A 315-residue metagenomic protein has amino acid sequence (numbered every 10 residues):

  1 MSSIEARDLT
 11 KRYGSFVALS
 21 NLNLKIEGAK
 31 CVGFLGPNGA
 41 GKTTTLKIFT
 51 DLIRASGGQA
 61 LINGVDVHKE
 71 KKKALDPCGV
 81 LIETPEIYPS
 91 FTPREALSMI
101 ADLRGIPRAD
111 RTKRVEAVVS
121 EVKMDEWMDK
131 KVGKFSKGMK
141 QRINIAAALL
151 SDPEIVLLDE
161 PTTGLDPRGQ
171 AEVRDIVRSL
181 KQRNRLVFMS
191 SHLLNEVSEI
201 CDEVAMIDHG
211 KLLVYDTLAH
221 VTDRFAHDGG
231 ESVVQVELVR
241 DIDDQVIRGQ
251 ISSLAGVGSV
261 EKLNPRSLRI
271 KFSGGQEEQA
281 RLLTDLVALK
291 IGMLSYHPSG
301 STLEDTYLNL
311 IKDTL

Functional and structural regions predicted by a protein language model:
S2-A6, K11-V214: ABC transporter nucleotide-binding domains
A18, E196, D243, E278 (+1 more regions): Short phosphate-engaging motifs
G28, E126, L238-R240, G274 (+1 more regions): Non-catalytic surface loops within mature trypsin-like serine protease
V65-H68, K72, L212, D241 (+2 more regions): Short, surface-exposed acidic/glycine-rich loop or hinge patches that mediate macromolecular interfaces
P77, A96, R114, T217 (+3 more regions): Hydrophobic alpha-helical segments typical of transmembrane helices and their membrane-interface/capping positions
G79, G105, N144, D223-G230 (+3 more regions): A generic structural signal for secondary-structure junctions that act as hinges or helix/strand caps at the edges
R174-S273: ABC transporter nucleotide-binding domain
F272-L315: C-terminal coupling/interaction segments
